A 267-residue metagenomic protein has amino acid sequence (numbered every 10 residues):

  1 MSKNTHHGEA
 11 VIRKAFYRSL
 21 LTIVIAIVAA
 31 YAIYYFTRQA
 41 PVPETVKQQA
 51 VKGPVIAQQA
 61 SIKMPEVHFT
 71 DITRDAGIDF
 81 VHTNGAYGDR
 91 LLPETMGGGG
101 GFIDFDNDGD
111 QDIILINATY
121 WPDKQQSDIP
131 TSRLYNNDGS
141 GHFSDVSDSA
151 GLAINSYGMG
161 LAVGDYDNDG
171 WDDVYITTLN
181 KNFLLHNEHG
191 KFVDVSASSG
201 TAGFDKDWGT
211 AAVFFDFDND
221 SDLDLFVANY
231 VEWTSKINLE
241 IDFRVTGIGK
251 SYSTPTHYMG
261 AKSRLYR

Functional and structural regions predicted by a protein language model:
S2-R267: Beta-propeller-forming repeat regions
